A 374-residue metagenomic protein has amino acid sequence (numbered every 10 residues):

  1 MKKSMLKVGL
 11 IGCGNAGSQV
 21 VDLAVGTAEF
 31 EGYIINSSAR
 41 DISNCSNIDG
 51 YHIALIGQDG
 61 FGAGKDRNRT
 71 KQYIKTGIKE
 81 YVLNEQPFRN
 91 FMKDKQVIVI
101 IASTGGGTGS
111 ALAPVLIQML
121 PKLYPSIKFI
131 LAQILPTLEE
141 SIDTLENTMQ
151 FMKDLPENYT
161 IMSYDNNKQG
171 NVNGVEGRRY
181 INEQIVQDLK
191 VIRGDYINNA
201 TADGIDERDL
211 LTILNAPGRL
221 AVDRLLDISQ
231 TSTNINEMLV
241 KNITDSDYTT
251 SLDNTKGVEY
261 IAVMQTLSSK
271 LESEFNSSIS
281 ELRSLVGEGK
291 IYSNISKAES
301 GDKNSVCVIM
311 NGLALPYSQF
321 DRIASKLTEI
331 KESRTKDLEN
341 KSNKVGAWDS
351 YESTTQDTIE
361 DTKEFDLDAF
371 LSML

Functional and structural regions predicted by a protein language model:
M1-L374: Tubulin/FtsZ superfamily GTPase core signature
